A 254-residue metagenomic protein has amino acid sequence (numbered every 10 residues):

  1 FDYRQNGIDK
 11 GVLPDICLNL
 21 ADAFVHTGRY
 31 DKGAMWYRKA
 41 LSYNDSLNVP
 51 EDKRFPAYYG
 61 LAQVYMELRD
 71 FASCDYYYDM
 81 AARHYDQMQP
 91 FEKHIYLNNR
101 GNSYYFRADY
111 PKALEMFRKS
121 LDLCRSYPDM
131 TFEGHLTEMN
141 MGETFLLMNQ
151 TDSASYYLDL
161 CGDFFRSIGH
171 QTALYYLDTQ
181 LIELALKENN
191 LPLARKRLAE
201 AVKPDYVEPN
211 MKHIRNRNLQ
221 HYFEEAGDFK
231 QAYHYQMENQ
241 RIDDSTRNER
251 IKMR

Functional and structural regions predicted by a protein language model:
F1-A23, K32-R38, S42, L47-N48: Post-signal peptide N-terminal segment of secreted/secretory-pathway proteins
F1-Q5, R38-S46, D79-D86, R118-D129 (+3 more regions): Amphipathic alpha-helical segments of tetratricopeptide repeats
I8-D9, V49-P50, M88-P90, P128-M130 (+3 more regions): Short coil/turn linker motifs that delimit alpha-helical repeat modules in TPR/alpha-solenoid proteins
G11-H26, D52-E67, F91-F106, F132-E143 (+2 more regions): Conserved alpha-helical positions within TPR/SEL1-like repeat arrays
I16, T27, S46, F71 (+3 more regions): Coil residues (strongly favoring Ser/Thr
D31-A34, D152, Q171, P192-R195 (+1 more regions): Hydrophobic positions within repeat-based interaction scaffolds
